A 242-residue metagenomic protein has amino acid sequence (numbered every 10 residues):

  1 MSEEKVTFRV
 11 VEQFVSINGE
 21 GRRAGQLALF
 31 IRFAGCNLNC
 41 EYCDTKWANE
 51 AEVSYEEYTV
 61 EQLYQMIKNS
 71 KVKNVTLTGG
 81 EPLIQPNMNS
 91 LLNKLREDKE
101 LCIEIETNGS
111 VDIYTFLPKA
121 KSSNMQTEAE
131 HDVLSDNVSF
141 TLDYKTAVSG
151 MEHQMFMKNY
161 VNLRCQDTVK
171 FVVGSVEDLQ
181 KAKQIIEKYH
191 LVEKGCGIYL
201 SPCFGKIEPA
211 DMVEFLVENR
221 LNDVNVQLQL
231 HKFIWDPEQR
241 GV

Functional and structural regions predicted by a protein language model:
M1-R32, N37-S54, K232, D236-V242: N-terminal [4Fe-4S]-dependent radical SAM core
V6-V11, V15-N18, L38, Y42 (+6 more regions): Amphipathic, alpha-helical segments enriched in basic
F8-V11, L27-A28, N39-N137: Conserved Radical SAM active-site core
Q13-N18, T45, K73, L77 (+5 more regions): Generic, low-specificity signal for short hydrophobic/alpha-helical stretches with a mild N-terminal bias, encompassing
N18, Y64-K68, E187: Generic structural signal for well-ordered alpha-helical scaffold segments
A34-C36, L63-Y64, M155, Q184: Short hydrophobic/aromatic-rich motifs at helix boundaries and adjacent loops
G35-N37, K71, R220: Short loop/turn positions at the edges of beta-strands in beta-sheet-rich folds
I84-V242: Conserved AdoMet/S-adenosylmethionine-binding subsite of the radical SAM
